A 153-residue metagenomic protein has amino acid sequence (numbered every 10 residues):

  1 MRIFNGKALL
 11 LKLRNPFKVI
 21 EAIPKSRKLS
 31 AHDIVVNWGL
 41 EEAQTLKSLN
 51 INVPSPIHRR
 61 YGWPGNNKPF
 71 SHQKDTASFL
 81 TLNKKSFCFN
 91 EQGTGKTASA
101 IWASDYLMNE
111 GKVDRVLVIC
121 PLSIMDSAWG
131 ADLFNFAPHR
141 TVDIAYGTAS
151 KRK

Functional and structural regions predicted by a protein language model:
M1-V53: Charged, low-complexity intrinsically disordered regions
P16-A22, R27, I51-S78, L82-K85 (+1 more regions): SF2 helicase/translocase NTPase motor core, specifically the RecA-like lobe 1 inter-motif segment between Walker
N90: The Walker A (P-loop) glycine that initiates the GxxxxGKT/S ATP-binding motif of P-loop NTPases
